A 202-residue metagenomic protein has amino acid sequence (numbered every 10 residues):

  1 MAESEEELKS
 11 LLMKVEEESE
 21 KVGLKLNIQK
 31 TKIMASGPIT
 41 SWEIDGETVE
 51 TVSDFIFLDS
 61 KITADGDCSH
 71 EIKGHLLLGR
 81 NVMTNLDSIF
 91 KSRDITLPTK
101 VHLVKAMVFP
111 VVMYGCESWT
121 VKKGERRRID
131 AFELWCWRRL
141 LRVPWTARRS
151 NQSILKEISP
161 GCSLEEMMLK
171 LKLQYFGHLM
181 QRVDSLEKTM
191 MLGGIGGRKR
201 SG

Functional and structural regions predicted by a protein language model:
M1-G202: Short linear motifs embedded in intrinsically disordered, charge-biased segments
